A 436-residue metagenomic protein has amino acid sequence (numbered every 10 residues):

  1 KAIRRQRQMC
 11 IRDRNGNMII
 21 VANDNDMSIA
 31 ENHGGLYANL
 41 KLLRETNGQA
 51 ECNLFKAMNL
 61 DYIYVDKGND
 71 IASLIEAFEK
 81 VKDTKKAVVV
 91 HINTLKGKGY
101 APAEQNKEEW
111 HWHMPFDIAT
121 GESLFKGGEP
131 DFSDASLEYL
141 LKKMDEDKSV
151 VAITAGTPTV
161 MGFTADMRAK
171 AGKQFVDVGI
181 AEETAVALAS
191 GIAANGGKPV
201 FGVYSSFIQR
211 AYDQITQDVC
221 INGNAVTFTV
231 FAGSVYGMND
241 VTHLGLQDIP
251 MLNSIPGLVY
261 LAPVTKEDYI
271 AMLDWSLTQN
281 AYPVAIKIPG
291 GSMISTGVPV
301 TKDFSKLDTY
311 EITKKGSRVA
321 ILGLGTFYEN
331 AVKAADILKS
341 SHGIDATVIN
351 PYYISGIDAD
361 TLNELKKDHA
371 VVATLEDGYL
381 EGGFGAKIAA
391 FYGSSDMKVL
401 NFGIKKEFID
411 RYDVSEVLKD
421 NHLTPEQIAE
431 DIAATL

Functional and structural regions predicted by a protein language model:
K1-R7, I11: Single conserved hydrophobic/aromatic residue that forms the stacking wall/gate of nucleotide- or nucleobase-binding
R4, R14-E109, F125-Y139, K143-K170 (+5 more regions): Thiamine diphosphate
W110-T120: Surface-exposed loop/turn segments flanking beta-strands in extracellular/periplasmic regions
P115-D117, N253-V298: Helix-enriched interaction subdomains in cytosolic or periplasmic regions, typified by TIR/SEFIR signaling/NADase cores
G196: Conserved G/P- and acidic residue-centered "switch" motifs that form tight phosphate/ATP-binding loops in soluble
P199, Y212-Q214: Catalytic phosphate/nucleotide-handling subdomain of diverse soluble enzymes
D248-I249: Mid-domain Rossmann-like dinucleotide-binding core that forms the NAD(H)/NADP(H) cofactor-binding site
